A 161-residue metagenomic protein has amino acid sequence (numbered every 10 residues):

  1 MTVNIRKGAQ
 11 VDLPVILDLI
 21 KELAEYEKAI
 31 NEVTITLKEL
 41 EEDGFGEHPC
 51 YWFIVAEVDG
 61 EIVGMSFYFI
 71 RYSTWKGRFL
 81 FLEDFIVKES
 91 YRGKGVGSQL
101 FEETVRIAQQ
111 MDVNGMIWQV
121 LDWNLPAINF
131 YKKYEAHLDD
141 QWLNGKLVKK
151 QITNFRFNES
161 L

Functional and structural regions predicted by a protein language model:
N4-I16: A short beta-loop-alpha structural element at the N-terminal edge of CoA-dependent acyl/N-acetyltransferase catalytic
L17-E42: Conserved GNAT-fold acetyl-CoA-binding loop/helix
G44-I54: A short helix-loop-beta-strand connector motif used in the catalytic cores of GNAT acetyltransferases and, in some
V55, E61-F69: Conserved beta-strand in the GNAT
G93-R106, K133: Conserved acetyl-CoA-binding loop-helix of GNAT-fold acetyltransferases
S98, Q110, D122-D140: Conserved active-site alpha-helix within GNAT-family acetyltransferase domains
Q109-Q119: Conserved GNAT acetyl-CoA-binding A-motif
W118-A127, K146-K149: Conserved beta-strand-loop-alpha-helix junction that forms the acyl-donor binding cleft
